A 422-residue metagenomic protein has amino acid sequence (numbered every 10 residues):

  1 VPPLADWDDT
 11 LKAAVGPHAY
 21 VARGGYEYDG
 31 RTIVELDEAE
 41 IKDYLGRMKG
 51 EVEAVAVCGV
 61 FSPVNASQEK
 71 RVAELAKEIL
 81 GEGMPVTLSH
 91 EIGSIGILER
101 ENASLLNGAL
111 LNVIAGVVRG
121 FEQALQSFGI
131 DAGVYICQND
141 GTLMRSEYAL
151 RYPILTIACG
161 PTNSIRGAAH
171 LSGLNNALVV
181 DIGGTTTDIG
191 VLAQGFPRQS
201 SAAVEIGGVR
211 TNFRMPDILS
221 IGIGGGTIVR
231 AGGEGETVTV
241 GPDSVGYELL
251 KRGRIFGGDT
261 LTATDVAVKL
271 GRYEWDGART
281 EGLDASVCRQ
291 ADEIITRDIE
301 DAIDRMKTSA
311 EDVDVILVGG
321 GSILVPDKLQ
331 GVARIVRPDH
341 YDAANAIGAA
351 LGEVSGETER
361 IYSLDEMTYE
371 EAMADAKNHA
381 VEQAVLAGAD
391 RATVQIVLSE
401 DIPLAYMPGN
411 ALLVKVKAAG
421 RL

Functional and structural regions predicted by a protein language model:
V1-L422: N-terminally biased helix-coil "hinge/interface" segments that flank
